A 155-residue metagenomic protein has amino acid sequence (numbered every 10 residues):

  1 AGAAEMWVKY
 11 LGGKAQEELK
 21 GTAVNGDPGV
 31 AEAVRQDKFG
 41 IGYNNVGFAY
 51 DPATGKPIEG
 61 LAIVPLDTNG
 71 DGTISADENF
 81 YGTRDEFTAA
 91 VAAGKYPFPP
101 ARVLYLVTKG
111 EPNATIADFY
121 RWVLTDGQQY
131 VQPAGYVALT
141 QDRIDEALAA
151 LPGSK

Functional and structural regions predicted by a protein language model:
A1-K155: Exported/periplasmic ABC-transporter solute-binding proteins
